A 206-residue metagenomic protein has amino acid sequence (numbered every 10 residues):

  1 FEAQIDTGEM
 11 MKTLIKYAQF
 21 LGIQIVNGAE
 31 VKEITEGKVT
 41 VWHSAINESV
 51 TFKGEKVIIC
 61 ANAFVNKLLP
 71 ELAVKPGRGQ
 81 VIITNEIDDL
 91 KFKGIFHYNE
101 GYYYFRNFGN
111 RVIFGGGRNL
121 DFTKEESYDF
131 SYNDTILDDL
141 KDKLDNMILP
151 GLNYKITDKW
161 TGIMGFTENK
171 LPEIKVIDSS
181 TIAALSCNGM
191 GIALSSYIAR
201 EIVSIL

Functional and structural regions predicted by a protein language model:
F1-K56, C60: Helical element adjacent to the flavin cofactor pocket in flavoenzyme catalytic cores
A3, T7, M11, N133 (+3 more regions): Generic structural signal for well-ordered, non-membrane alpha-helical segments in soluble metabolic enzymes
T13, D139, I198-E201: Alpha-helical elements of Rossmann-like donor-binding domains used by nucleotide-donor carbohydrate transfer enzymes
F20-Q24, K91-N99, T161-G165: Short, solvent-exposed secondary-structure boundary motifs
I34-G115, T123: Flavin-dependent oxidoreductases
D88-D89, E125-T161: Flavin-binding catalytic cores
N146-L206: C-terminal catalytic lobe of FAD-dependent flavoproteins
